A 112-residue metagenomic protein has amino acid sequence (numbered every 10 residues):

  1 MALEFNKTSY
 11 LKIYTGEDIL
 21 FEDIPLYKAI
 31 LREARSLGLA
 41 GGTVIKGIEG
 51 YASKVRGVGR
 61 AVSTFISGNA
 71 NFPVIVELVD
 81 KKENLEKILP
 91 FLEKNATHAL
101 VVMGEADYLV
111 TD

Functional and structural regions predicted by a protein language model:
M1-D112: Positively charged, small/polar-rich N-terminal and surface patches that mediate targeting and assembly and bind
